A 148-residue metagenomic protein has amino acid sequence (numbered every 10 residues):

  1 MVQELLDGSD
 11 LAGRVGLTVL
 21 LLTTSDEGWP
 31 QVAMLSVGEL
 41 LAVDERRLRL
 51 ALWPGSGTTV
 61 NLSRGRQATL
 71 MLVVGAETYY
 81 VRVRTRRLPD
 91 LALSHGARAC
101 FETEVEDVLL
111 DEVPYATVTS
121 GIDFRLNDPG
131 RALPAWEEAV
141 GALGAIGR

Functional and structural regions predicted by a protein language model:
M1-R148: Binding-site signature for planar aromatic cofactors or substrates
